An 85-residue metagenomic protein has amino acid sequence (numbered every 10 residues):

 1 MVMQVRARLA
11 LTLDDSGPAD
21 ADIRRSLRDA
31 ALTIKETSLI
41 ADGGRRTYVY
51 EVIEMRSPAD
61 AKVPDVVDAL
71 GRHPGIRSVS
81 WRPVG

Functional and structural regions predicted by a protein language model:
M1-L39: Canonical alpha-helical transmembrane segment with a positive-inside/aromatic-interface signature
A7-L9, R46-E54: Short, hydrophobic beta-strand segments
S16-G17, M55-D60: Helix N-cap motif at beta-to-alpha junctions
D22-A30, A61-P74: Short amphipathic alpha-helices in soluble, non-transmembrane regions that often serve as interface/regulatory elements
T33-L39, V67-G85: Conserved short beta-strand edge segments in small beta-sheet-based binding/regulatory domains
K35-V49: Non-transmembrane, membrane-adjacent beta-strand/coil modules in membrane-associated proteins and peripheral
